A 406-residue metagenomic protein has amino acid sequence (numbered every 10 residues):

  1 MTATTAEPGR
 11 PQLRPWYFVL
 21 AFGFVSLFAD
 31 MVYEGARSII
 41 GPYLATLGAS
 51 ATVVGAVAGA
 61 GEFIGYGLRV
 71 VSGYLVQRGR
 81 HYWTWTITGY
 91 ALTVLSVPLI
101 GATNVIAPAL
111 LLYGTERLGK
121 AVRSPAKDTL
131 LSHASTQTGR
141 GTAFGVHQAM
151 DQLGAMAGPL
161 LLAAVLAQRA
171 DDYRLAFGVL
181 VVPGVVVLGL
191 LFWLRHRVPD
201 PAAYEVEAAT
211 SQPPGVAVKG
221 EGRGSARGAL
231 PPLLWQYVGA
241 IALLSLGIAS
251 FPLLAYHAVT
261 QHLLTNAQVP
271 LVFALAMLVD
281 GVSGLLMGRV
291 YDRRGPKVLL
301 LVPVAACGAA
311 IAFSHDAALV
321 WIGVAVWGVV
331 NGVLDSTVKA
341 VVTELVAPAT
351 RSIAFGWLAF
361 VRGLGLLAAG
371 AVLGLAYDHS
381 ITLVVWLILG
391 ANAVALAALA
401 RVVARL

Functional and structural regions predicted by a protein language model:
P8-F63, W235-V272: Helix-loop boundary and gating motifs at the non-cytosolic
Y33, T115-K127, V326-V338: Core transmembrane helices of Major Facilitator Superfamily
P42, T46, A157-L175, A368-L383: Transmembrane alpha-helix termini and helix-breaking/packing motifs in multi-pass membrane transporters
L68-H81, L166, V282-G295, Y377: Helix-to-loop junctions at the C-terminal end of transmembrane segments in multipass secondary transporters
T84-P98, V181, K297-I311, L389: Structural signature of the two symmetry-related core transmembrane helices
L112-L153: Cytoplasmic helix-loop-helix junction between adjacent transmembrane helices in 12-TM secondary transporters
R174-W193, V384-R401: Symmetry-related core transmembrane helices of the 12-TM Major Facilitator Superfamily/SLC fold
R294-V338: C-terminal transmembrane helical hairpin of 12-TM major facilitator-type secondary transporters
